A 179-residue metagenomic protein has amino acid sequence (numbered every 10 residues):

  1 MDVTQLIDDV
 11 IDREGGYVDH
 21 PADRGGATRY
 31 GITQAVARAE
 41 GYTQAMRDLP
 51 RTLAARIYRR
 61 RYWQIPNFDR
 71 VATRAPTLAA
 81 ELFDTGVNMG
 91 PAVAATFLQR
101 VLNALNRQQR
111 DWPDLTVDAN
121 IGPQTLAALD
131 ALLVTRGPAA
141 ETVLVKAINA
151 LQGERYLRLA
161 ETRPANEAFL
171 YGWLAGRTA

Functional and structural regions predicted by a protein language model:
M1-A179: Cell-wall polysaccharide-cleaving catalytic domain and substrate-binding groove, primarily in peptidoglycan/chitin
